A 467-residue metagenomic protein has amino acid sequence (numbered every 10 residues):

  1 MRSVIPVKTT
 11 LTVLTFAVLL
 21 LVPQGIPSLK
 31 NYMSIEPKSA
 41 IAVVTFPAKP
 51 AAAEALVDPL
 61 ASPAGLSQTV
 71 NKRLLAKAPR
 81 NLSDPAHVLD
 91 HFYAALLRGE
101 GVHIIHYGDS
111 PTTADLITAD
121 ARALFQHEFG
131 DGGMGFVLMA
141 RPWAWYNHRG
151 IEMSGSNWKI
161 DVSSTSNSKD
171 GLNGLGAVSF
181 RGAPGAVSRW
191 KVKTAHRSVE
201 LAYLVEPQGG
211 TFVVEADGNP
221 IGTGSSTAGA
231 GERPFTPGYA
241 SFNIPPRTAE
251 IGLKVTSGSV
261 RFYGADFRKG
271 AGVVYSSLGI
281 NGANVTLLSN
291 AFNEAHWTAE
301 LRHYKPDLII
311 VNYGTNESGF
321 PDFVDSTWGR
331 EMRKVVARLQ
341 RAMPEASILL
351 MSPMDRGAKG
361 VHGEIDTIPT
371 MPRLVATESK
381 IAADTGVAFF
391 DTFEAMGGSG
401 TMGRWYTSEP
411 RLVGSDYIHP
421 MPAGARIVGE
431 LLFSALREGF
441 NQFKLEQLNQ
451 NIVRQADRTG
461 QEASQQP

Functional and structural regions predicted by a protein language model:
K8-P27: Hydrophobic membrane-insertion alpha-helices, especially the h-region of bacterial N-terminal signal peptides
S28-R73: Juxtamembrane proline-rich low-complexity "stalk" or linker regions positioned immediately after a signal peptide
R80-L96, L288-R302, R330-R338, R373-V375 (+1 more regions): Alpha-helical scaffolding within the catalytic cores of extracellular/periplasmic polymer-degrading hydrolases
Y107-S110, S277-N281, V311-N316, M351-D355 (+1 more regions): Active-site-proximal beta-strand/loop segments in catalytic clefts of secreted hydrolases
T113-R330, H419: Conserved SGNH/GDSL esterase-like catalytic core that processes O-acyl groups on lipids and polysaccharides
D115, A119, A123, A295 (+10 more regions): Solvent-exposed, polar/charged alpha-helical surfaces in well-ordered, non-transmembrane soluble domains, broadly
E294, D355-P467: Catalytic His-Asp segment of secreted/periplasmic serine-dependent ester chemistry enzymes
K305-S318, S326-R341, L349-F389: Conserved N-terminal glycine/acidic-rich loop preference
